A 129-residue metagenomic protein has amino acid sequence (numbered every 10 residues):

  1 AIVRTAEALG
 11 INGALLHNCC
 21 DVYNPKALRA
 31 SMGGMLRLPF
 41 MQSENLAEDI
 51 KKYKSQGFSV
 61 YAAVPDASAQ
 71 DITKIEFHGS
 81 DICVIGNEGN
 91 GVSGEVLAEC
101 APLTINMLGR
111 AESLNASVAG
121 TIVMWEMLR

Functional and structural regions predicted by a protein language model:
A1-S68: RNA substrate-binding interface of SAM-dependent RNA methyltransferases
A8-L9, C19-V22, A27-M35, G94-R129: Structured adenosyl-cofactor binding patch, chiefly the S-adenosyl-L-methionine
G57, F77-I85, I122-R129: Short flexible/disordered coil segments
Y61-E112: Active-site/ligand-binding-proximal alpha/beta "capping" segment
